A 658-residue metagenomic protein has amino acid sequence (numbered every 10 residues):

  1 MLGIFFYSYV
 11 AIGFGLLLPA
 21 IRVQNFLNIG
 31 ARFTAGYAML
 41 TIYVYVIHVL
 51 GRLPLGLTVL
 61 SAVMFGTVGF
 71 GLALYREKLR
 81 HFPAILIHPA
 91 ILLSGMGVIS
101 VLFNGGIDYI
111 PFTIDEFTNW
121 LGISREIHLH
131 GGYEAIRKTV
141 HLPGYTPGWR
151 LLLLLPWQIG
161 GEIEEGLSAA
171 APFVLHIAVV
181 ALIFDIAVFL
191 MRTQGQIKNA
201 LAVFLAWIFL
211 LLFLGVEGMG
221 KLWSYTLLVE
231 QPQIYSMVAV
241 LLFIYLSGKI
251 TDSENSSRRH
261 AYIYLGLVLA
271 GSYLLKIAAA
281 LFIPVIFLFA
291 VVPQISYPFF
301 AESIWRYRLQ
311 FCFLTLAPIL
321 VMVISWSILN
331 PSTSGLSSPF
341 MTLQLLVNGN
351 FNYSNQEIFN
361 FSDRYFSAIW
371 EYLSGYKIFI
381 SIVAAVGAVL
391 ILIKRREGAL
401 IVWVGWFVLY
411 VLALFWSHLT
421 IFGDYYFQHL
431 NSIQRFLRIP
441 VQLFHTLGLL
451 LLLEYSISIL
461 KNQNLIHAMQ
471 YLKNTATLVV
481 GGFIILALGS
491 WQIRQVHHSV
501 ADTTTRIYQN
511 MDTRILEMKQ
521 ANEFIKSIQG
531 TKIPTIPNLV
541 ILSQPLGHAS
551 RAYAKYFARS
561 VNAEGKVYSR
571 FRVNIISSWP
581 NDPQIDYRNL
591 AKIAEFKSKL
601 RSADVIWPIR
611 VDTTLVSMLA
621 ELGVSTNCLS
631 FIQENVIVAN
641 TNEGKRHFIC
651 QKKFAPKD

Functional and structural regions predicted by a protein language model:
M1-I85: Membrane-embedded, hydrophobic transmembrane alpha-helices
V10-A20, Y75, H176-T193, S374-V404: Hydrophobic, aromatic-rich transmembrane alpha-helices and their immediate juxtamembrane boundary segments
Y45-H48, A261-I277, I283-L288: Membrane-interface alpha helices of multi-pass inner-membrane proteins
A73-E77, F282-L316, I393, E564-R570: Perimembrane helix-loop-helix junctions
I87-S100, L267-V268, F300-N330, W403-W406: Hydrophobic alpha-helical membrane-interfacial segments at the cytosolic entry of transmembrane helices
I99-V203, K221: Active-site lumenal/periplasmic loops and adjacent helix-entry segments of GT-C-fold, multi-pass membrane
Y109, V292-S296, R306-A388: Membrane-lumen/periplasm interface segments of specific transmembrane helices in polyprenyl phosphate-linked
L486-A558, K653: Membrane-embedded, lumen/periplasm-facing catalytic core of multi-pass transferases that use lipid-linked donors
